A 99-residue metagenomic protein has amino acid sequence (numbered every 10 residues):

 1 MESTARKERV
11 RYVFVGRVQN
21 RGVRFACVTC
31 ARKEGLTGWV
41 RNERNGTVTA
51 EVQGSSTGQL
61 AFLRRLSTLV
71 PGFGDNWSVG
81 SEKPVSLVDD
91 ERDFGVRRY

Functional and structural regions predicted by a protein language model:
M1-Y99: Intrinsically disordered, low-complexity, mixed-charge
